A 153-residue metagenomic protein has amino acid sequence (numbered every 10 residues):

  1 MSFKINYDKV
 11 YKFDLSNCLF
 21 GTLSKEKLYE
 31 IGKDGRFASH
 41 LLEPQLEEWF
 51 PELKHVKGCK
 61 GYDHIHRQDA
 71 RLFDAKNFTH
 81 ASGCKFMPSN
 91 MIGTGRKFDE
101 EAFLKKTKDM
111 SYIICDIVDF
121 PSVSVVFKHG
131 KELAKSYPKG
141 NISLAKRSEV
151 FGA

Functional and structural regions predicted by a protein language model:
M1-A153: Nucleic-acid endonuclease domains
